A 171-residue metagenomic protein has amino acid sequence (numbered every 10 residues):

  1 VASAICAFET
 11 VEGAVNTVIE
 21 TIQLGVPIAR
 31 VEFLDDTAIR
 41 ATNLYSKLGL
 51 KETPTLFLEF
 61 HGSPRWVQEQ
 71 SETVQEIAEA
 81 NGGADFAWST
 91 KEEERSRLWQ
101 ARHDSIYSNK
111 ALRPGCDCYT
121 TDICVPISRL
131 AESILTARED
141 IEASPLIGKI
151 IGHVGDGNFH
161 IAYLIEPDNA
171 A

Functional and structural regions predicted by a protein language model:
V1-I5: Acyl-CoA/ACP chain-elongation machinery
A7-T10, V15-A170: C-terminal substrate-recognition/cap domain of FAD-linked oxidoreductases
